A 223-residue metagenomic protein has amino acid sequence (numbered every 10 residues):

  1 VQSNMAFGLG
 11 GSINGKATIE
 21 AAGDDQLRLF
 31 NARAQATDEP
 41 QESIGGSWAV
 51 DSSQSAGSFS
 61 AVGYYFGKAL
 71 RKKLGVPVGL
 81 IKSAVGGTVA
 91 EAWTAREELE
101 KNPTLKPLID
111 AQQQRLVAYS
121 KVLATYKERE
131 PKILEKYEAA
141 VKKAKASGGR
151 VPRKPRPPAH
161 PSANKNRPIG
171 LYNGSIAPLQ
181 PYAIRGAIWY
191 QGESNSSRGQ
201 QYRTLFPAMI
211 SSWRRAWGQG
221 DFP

Functional and structural regions predicted by a protein language model:
V1-P223: Cell-envelope and extracellular/periplasmic
